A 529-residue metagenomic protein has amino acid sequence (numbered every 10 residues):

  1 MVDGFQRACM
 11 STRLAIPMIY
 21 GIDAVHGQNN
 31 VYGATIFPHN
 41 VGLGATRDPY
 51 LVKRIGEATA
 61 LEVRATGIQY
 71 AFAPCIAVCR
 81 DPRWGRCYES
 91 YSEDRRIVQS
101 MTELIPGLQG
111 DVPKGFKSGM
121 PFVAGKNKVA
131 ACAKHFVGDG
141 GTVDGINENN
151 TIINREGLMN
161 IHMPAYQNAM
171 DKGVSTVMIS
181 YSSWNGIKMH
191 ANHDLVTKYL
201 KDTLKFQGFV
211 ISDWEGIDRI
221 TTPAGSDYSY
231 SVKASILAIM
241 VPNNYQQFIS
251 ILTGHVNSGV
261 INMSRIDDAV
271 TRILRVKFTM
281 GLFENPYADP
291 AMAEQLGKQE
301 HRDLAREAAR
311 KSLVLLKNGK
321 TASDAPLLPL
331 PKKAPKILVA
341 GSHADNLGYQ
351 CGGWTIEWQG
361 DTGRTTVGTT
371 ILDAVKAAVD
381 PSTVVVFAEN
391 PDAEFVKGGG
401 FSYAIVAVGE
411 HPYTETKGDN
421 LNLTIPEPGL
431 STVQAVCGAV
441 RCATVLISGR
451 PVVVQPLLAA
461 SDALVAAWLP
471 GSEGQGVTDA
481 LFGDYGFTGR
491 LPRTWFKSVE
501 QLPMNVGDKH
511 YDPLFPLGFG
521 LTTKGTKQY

Functional and structural regions predicted by a protein language model:
M1-Y529: Glycoside hydrolase catalytic-domain context in secreted enzymes
